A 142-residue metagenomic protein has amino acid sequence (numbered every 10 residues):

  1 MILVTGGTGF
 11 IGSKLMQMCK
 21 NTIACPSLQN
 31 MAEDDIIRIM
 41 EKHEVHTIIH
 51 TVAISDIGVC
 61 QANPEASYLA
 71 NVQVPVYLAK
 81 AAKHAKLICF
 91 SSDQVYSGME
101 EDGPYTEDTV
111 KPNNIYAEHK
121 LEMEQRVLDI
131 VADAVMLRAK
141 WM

Functional and structural regions predicted by a protein language model:
M1-C19: N-terminal Rossmann NAD(P)H-binding glycine-rich loop of SDR-like oxidoreductase domains
T5, I48-V52, L87-D93, L137-A139: SDR active-site strand-loop-helix element
G12, I57-G58, S97-G98: Glycine/Thr-rich phosphate-binding loops of Rossmann-like dinucleotide-binding domains
K14, M18, A81, R126: Rossmann-fold NAD(P)-dependent oxidoreductase module
N21-M31: A short beta-strand-loop structural module common to alpha/beta enzyme folds
A32-A70, A81: NAD(P)H-binding glycine-rich loop region in Rossmannoid oxidoreductase-like domains and their noncatalytic homologs
L69, Q73-V74, V95-L137, W141-M142: Catalytic helix-loop patch of NAD(P)-dependent Rossmann-fold dehydrogenases
A82-K86, A132: A short helix->loop->beta-strand "cap" motif at the edges of active sites that frequently abuts
